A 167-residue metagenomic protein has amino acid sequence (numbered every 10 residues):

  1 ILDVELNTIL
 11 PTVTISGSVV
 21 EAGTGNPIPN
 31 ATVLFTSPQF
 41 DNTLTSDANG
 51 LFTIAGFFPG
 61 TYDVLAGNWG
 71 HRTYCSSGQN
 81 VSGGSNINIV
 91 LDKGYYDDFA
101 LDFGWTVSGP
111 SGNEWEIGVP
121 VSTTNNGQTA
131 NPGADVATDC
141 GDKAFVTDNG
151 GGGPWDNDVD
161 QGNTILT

Functional and structural regions predicted by a protein language model:
I1, G25, G70-Y74, N80-S82: Short, exposed coil/turn segments at beta-strand boundaries within extracellular/luminal domains
I1-L10, N80-D98: Extracellular beta-sheet/turn segments enriched in Thr/Pro/Gly and aliphatic residues
L2, N42, G50-F52, S85-I87 (+1 more regions): Short strand-edge motifs at loop-to-beta-strand transitions and within beta-strands of extracellular beta-rich domains
V4, V13-E21, G50, I89 (+1 more regions): A short, amphipathic beta-strand motif
G17-P29, D102-G104: Structural motif
P27-P29, L34-G56, G78: Short, acidic Ser/Thr/Gly-rich low-complexity loop/linker segments typical of extracellular and cell-surface proteins
F58-G70: A short, solvent-exposed beta-strand micro-motif common in secreted/extracellular proteins
D98-T164: Extracellular glycan-recognition surfaces and repeat-rich motifs
